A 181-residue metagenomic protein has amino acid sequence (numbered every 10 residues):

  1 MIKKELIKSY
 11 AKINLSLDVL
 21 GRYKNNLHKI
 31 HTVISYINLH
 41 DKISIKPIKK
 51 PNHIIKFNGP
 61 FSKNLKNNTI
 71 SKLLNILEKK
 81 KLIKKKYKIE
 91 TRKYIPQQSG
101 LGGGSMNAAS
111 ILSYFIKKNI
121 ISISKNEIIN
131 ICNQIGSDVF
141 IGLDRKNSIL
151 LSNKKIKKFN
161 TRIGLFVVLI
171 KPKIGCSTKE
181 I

Functional and structural regions predicted by a protein language model:
I2-S35, K49, I121-I181: ATP-dependent small-molecule kinase catalytic core of the GHMP/sugar-kinase superfamily and closely related
K4-I83: N-terminal beta-alpha supersecondary unit
S44, S71-K72, L82, K88-E90 (+3 more regions): Domain-wide signal for the mature, well-folded portions of proteins, strongly enriched in nucleus-encoded organellar
F61-L65, P96-G103: Short coil/turn segments at secondary-structure boundaries
K80-K88, Y114-I135: Phosphate-handling active-site elements
Y87-S99: Short pre-catalytic strand/loop immediately N-terminal to key active-site residues, enriched for Gly-Thr
S99-I128, I141-L143: DPxDG-like acidic metal-binding loop motif
